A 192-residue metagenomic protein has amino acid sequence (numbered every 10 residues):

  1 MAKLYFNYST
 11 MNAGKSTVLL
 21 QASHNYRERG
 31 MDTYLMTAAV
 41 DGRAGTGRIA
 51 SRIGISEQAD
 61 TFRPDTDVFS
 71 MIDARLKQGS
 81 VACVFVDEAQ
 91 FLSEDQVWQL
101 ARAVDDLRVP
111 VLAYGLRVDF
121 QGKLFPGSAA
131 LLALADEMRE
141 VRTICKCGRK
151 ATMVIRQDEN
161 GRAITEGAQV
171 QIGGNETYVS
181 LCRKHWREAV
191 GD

Functional and structural regions predicted by a protein language model:
M1-R75, D119-A130, E140-T143, I164-T165 (+1 more regions): Conserved P-loop
E28, D105-D106: Residues at the C-terminal ends
S80-C83, D106-G115: Loop/turn-to-beta-strand initiation segments
E88-A89, G115-L116: Walker B catalytic acidic pair
E94-D95: Conserved D-loop-proximal element of ABC-family nucleotide-binding domains
A135: Short basic (Lys/Arg) and small-residue
I144-Q171: Short recognition patches in nucleic-acid-associated and regulatory proteins
